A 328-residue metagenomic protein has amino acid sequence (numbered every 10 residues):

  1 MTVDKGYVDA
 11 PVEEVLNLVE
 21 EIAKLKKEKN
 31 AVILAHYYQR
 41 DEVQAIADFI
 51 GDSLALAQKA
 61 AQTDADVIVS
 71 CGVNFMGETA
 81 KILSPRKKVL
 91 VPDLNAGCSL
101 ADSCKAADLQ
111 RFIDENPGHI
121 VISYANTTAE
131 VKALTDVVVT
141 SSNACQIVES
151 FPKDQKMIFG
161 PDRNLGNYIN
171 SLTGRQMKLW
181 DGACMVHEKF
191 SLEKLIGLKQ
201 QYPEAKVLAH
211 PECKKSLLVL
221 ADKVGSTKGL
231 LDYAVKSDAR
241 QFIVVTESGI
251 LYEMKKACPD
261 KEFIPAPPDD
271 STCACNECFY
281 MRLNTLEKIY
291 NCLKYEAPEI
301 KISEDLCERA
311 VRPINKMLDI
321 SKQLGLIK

Functional and structural regions predicted by a protein language model:
M1-G225, G229-V244, L251, K255-A266 (+1 more regions): Active-site loop-to-helix "anion-binding N-cap" substructures in soluble metabolic enzymes
